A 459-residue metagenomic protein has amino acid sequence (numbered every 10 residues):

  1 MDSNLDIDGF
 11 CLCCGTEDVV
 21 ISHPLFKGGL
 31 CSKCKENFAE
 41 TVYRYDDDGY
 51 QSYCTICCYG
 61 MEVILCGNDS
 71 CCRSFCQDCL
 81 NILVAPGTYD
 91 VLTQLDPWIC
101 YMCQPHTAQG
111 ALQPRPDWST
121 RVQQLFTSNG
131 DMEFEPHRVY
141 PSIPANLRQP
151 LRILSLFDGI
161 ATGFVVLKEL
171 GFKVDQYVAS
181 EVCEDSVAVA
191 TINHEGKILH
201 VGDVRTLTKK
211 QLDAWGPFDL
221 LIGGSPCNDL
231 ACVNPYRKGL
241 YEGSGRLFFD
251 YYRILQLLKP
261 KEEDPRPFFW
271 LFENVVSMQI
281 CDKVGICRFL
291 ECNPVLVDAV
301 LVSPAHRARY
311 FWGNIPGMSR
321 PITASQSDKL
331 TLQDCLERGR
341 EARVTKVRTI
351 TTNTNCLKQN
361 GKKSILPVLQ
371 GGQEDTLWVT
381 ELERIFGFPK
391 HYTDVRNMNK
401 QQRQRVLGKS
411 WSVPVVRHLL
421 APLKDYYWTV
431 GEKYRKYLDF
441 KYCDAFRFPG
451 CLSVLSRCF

Functional and structural regions predicted by a protein language model:
M1-N4, A39-C58: Short, intrinsically disordered linker segments that flank or connect zinc-binding domains
S3, F10, T16, H23-E36 (+3 more regions): Conserved active-site and SAM-binding loop architecture of S-adenosyl-L-methionine-dependent nucleic-acid
D8-C11, G28, Q51-C54, V63 (+3 more regions): Residues immediately within or flanking Cys/His clusters that coordinate Zn2+ in small zinc-binding modules
D8-C14, C31-C34, C54-C58, C66-N68 (+1 more regions): Short cysteine-rich clusters marking metal-coordination/redox-active sites
E17, D48-G60, I82, P86: Cys/His-rich Zn2+-binding "zinc-finger" mini-domains, especially FYVE domains and B-box/RING-like TRIM modules
V20-I21, E40-T41, V63-I64, Q77 (+2 more regions): Short, non-ligating residues that shape and space the ligands of small metal-coordination modules and catalytic
I21-G28, D46, G87-P97: Short linker/helix segments within small regulatory modules
L30, C34-A39, C71-D90: Cys/His-coordinated zinc-finger cores
